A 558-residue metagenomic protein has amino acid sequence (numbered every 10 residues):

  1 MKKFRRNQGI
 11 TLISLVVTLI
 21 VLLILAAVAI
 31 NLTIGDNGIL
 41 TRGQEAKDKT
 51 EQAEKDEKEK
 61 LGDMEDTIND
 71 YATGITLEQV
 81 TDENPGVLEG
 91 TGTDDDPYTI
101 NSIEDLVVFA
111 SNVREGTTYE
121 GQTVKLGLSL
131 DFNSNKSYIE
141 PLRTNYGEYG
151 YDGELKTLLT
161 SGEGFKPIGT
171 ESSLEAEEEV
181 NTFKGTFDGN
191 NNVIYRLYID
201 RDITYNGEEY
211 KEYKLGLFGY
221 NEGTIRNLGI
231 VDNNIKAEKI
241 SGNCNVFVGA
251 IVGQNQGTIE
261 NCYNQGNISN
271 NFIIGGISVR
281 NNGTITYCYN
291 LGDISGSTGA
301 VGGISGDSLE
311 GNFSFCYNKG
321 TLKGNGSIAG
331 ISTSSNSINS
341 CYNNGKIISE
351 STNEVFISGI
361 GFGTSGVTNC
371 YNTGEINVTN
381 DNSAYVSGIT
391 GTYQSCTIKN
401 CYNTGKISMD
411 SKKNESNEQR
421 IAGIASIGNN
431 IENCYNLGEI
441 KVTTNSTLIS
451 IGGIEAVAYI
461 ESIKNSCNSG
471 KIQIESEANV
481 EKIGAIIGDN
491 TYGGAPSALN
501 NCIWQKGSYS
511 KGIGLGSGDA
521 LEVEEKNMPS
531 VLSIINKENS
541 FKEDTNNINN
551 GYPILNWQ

Functional and structural regions predicted by a protein language model:
M1-I10: N-terminal leader/signal peptides at the extreme start of proteins
G9-N31: N-terminal single-pass transmembrane signal-anchor helix
L32-E57: Aliphatic-rich helix starts adjacent to a transmembrane/signal segment
K49, D56-T81: Beta-strand/loop motifs with alternating small/hydrophobic and polar/acidic residues, enriched in the first structured
T50, E54, E59, S450 (+1 more regions): Charged, low-complexity intrinsically disordered tails and linkers
L77-Q558: Surface-exposed repetitive/solenoidal architectures
